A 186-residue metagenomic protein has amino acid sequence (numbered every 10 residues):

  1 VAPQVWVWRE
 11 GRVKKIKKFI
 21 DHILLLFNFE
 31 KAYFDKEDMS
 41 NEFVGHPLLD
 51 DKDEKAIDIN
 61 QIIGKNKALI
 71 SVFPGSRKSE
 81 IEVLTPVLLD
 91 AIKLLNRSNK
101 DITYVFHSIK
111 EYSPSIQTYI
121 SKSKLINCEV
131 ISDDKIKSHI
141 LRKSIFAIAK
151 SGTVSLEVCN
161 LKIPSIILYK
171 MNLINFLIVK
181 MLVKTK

Functional and structural regions predicted by a protein language model:
V1-I62, S71-I81, D101, I109-S113: Active-site and donor-binding regions of nucleotide-sugar-utilizing enzymes
F19-I20, E37-M39, K124-I126, K143 (+1 more regions): Short, structured coil segments at secondary-structure junctions
D21, A68, I145-F146: Conserved acidic residues
K67, S79-K143: Donor-nucleotide binding loops and adjacent catalytic segments primarily of GT-B fold Leloir glycosyltransferases
D134-L182: A donor-sugar binding/catalytic signature common to diverse glycosyltransferases and related nucleotide-sugar
